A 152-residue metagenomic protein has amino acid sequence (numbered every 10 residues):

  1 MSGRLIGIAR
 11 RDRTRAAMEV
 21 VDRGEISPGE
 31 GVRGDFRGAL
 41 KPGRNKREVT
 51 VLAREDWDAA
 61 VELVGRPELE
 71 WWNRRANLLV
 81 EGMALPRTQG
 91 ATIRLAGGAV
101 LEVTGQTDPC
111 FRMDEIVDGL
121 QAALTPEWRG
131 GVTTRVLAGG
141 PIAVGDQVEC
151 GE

Functional and structural regions predicted by a protein language model:
M1-E152: Metal-cofactor-dependent catalytic cores
